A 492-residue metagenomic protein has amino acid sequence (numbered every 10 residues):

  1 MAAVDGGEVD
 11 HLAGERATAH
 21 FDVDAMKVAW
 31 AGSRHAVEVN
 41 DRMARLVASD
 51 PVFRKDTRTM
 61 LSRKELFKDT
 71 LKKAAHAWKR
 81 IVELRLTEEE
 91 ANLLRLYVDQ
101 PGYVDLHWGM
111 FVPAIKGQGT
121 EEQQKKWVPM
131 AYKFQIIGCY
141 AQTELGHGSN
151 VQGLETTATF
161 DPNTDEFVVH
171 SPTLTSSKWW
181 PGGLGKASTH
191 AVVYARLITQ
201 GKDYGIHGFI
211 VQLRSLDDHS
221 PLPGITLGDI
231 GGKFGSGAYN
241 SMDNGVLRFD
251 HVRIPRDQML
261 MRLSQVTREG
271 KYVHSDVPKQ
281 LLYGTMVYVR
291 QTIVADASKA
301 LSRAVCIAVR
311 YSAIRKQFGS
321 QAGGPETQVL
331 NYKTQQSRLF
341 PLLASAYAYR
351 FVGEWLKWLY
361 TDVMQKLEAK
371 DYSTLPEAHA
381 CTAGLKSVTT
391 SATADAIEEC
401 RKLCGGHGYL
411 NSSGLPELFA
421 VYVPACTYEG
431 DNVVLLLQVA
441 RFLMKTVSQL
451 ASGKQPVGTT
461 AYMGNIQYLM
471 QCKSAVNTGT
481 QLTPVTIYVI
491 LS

Functional and structural regions predicted by a protein language model:
M1-S492: Flavin-dependent oxidoreductase catalytic core characteristic of acyl-CoA dehydrogenase/oxidase-like enzymes
